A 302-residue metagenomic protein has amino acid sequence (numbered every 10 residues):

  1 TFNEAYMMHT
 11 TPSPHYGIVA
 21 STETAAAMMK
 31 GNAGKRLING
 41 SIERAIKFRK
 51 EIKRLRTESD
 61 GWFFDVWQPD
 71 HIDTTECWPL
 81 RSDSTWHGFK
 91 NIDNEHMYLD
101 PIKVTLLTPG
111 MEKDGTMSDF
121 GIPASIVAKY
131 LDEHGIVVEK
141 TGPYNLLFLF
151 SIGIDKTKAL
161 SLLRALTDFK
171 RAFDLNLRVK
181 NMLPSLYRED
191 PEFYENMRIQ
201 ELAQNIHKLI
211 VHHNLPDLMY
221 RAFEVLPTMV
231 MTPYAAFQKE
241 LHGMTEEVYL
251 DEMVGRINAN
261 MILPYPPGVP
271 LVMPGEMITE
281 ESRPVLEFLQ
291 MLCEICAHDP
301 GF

Functional and structural regions predicted by a protein language model:
T1-R56: Conserved PLP-enzyme active-site core in the AAT-like
N32-F302: Non-catalytic terminal extensions of PLP-dependent enzymes
